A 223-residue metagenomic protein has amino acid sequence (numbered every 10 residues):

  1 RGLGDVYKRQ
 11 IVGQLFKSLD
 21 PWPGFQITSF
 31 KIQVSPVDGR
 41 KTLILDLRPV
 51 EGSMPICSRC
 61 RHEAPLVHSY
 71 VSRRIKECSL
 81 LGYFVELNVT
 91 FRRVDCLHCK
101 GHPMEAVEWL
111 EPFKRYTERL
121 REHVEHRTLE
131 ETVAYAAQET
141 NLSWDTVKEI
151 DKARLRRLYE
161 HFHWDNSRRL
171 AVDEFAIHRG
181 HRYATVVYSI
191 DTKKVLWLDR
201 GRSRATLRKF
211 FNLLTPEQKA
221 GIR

Functional and structural regions predicted by a protein language model:
R1-Y7: Short, small-residue-biased leader/transition segments that mark boundaries at the very start of proteins
K8-G52: N-terminal alpha-helical interaction blocks
D38-R40, S58, G180-R182: Short glycine/proline-enriched turns and hinge-like loops at secondary-structure junctions
T42-D95: N-terminal juxtadomain amphipathic helix that follows a signal peptide/anchor or precedes a small N-terminal auxiliary
L45, C57, C96, A136 (+2 more regions): Short, conserved catalytic/metal-binding motifs centered on acidic residues
R61-L66, K100-V107: Cys/His-rich microdomains that often coordinate metals
H68, L110-F175, R208: Electropositive nucleic-acid engagement tracts
T146-R223: RNase H-like nuclease fold core
